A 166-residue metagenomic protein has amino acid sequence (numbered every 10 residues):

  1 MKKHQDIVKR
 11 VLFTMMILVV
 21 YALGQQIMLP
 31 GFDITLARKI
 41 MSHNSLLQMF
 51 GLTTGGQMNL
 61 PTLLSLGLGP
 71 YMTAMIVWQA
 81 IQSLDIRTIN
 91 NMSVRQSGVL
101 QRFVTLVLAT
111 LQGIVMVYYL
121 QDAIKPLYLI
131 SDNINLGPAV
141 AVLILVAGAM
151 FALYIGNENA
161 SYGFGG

Functional and structural regions predicted by a protein language model:
M1-G166: Core subunits and conserved enzymes of cellular information-processing and envelope-translocation systems across
